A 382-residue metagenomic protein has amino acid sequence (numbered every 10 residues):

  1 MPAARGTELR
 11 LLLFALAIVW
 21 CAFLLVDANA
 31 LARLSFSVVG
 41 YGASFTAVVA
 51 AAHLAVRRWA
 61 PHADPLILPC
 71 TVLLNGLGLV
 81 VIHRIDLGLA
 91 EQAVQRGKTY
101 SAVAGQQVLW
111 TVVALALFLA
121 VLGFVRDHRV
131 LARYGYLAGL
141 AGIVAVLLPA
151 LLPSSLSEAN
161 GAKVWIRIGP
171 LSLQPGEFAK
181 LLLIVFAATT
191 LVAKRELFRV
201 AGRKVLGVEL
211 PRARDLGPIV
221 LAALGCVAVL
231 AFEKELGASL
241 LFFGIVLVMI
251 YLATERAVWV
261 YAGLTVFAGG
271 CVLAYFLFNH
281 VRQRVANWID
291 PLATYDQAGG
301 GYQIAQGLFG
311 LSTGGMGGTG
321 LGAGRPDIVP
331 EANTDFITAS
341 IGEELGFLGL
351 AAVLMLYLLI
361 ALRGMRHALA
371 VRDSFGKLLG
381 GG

Functional and structural regions predicted by a protein language model:
P2-K234: Membrane-helix boundary/helix-loop-helix interface segments in multi-pass membrane proteins
S44-V48, L109-L117, E343-G364: Hydrophobic alpha-helical transmembrane segments
A50-L54, F186, V272, F276-H280 (+1 more regions): Transmembrane alpha-helix boundary/anchor motif
C70-T71, G139-G142, A262-G269, G380-G382: Central hydrophobic cores of alpha-helical transmembrane segments in multi-pass integral membrane proteins
S101-A102, P175-G176, R199, R203 (+4 more regions): Membrane-interface alpha-helices at helix entry/exit sites of multi-pass transporters
L156-W165, G169-S172, W259-V353, R372-G376: Hydrophobic, glycine- and aromatic-enriched re-entrant/interface helices and adjoining loop segments
A213-F276, D290: Hydrophobic alpha-helical segments of polytopic membrane proteins
A368-G382: Loop-to-helix entry and N-terminal half of a specific, functionally important transmembrane alpha helix in multi-pass
